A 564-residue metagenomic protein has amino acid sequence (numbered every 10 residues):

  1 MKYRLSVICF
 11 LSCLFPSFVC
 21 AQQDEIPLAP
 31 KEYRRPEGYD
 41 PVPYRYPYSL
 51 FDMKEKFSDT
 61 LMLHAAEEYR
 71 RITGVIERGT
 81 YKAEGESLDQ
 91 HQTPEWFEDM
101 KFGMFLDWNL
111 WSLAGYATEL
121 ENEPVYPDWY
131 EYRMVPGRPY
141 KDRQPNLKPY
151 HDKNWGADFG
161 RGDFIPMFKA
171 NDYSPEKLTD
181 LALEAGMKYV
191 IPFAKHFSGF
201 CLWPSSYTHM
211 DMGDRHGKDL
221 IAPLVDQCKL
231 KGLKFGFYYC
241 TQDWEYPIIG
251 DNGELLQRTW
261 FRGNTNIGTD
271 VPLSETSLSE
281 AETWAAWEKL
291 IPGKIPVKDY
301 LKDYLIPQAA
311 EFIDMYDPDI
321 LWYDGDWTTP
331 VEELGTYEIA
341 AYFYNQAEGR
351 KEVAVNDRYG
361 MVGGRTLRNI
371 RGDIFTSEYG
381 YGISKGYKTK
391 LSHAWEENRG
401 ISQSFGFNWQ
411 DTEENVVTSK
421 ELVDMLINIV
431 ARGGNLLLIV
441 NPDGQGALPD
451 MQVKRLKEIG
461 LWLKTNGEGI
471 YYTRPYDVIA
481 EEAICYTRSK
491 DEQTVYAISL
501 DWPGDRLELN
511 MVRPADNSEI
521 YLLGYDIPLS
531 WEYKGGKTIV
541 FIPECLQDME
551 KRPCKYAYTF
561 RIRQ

Functional and structural regions predicted by a protein language model:
M1-E25: Bacterial Sec-dependent N-terminal signal peptides
Q23-Q564: Mature catalytic domains of secreted/periplasmic carbohydrate-active enzymes
